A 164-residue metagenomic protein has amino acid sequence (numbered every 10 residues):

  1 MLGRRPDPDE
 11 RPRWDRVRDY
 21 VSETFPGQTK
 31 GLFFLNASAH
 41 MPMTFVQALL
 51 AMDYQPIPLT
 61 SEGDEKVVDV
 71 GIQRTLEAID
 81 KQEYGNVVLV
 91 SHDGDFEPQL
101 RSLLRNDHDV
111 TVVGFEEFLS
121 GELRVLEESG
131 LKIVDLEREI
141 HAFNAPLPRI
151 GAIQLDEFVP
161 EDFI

Functional and structural regions predicted by a protein language model:
M1-I164: Terminal and domain-boundary accessory regions
